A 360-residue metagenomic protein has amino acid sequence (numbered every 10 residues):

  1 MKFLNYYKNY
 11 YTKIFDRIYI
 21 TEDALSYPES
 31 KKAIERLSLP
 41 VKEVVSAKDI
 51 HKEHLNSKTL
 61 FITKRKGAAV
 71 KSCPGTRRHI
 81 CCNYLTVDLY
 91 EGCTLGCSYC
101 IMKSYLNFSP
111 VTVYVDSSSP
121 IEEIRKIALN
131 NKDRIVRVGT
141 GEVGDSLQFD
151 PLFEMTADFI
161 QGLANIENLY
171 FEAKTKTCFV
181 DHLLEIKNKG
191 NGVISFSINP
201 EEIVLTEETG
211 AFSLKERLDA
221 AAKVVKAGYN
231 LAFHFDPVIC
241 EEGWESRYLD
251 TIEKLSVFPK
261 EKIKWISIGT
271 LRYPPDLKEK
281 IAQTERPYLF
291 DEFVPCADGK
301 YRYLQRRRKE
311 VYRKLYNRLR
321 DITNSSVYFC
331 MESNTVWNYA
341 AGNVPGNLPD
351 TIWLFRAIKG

Functional and structural regions predicted by a protein language model:
M1-N83: Flexible, acidic/Gly-rich N-terminal and inter-domain linker regions that tether and position cofactor-handling modules
M1-S26, S256-G360: Auxiliary Fe-S-binding modules of radical SAM enzymes
T63-C81, S98-S197: Conserved Radical SAM active-site core
V87-C97: Cysteine-centered iron-sulfur cluster-binding motifs in ferredoxin-type domains/subunits of redox enzymes
I124-N130, H182-K187, L214-A227, L315: Structured alpha-helical segments in the cores of large, soluble enzyme domains
V136-T140, F171-A173, I194-F196, L231-F235 (+2 more regions): Hydrophobic faces of well-ordered beta-strands that scaffold small-molecule active sites in alpha/beta enzyme cores
G144-L147, C178-D181, G192-F212, P237-E241 (+2 more regions): Conserved radical SAM core fold
G243-F258: Catalytic cores of alpha/beta
